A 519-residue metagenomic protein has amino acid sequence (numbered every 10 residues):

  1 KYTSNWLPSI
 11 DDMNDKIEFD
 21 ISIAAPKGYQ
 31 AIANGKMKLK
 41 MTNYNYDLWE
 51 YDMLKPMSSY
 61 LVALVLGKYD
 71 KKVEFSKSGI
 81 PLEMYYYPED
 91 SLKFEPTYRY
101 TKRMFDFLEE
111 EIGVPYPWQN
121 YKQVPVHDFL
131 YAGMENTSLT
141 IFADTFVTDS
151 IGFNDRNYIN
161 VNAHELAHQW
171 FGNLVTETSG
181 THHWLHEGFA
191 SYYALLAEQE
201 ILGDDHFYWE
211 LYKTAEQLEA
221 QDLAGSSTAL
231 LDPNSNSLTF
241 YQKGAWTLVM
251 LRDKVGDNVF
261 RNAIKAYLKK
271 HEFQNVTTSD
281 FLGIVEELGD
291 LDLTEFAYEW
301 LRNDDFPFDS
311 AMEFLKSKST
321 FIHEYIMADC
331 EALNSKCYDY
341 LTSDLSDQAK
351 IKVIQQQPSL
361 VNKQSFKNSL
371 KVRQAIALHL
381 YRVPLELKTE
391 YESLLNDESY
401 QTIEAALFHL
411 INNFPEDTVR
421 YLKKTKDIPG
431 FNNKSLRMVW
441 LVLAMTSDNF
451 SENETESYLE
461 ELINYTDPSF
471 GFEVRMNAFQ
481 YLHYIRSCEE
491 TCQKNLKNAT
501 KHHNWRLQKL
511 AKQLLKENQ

Functional and structural regions predicted by a protein language model:
P8, P88-P96, T176-G180, N234-S237 (+2 more regions): Second-shell loop/turn segments in exported
I10-A163: Hydrophobic helix-coil surface modules that form long, contiguous segments used for peptide/substrate interaction
I21, L108, H186-E198, F281 (+1 more regions): An active-site-proximal "capping" alpha-helix that borders the catalytic cofactor pocket
S76-P81, A163-Q169, A215-A229: Active-site-adjacent bridging/hinge elements
K102, A143, T148-F207: Zinc-dependent metallopeptidase catalytic helix centered on the HExxH motif and its immediate flanking segment
T181-W246, D253-K254, H271, E295 (+1 more regions): Acidic/His/Gly-enriched intrinsically disordered linker/tail segments that often contain short helix/coil "MoRF-like"
F240-M312, N504: Amphipathic alpha-helical substructures
R302-Q519: Long, ordered, helix-rich scaffold segments
